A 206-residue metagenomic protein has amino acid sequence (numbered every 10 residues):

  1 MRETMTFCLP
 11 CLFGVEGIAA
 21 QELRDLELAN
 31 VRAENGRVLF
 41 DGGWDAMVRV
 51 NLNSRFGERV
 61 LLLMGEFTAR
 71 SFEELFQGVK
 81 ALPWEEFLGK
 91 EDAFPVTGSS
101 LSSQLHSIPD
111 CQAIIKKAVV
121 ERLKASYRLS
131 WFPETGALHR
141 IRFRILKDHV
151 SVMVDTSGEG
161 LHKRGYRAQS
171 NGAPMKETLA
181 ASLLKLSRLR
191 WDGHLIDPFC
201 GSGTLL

Functional and structural regions predicted by a protein language model:
R2-I141, K147, T156-H162, Q169-S170: Accessory substrate-recognition/RNA-binding modules or partner subunits associated with SAM-dependent
R140, S151, H194-L195: Beta-sheet entry/capping signal
V152-L186: SAM-dependent Rossmann-like transferase core, predominantly class I methyltransferases with a strong bias toward
M175-L206: Conserved S-adenosyl-L-methionine
